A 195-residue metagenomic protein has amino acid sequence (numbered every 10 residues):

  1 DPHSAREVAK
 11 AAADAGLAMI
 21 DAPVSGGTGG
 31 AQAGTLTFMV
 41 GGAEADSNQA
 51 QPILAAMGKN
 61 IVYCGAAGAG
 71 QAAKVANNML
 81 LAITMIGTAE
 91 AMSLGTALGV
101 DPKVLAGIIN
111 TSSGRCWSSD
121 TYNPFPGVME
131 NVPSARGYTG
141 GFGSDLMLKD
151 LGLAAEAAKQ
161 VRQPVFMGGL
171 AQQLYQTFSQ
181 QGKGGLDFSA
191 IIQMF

Functional and structural regions predicted by a protein language model:
D1-N78: Rossmann-fold dinucleotide-binding core
A69-F195: Helical "substrate-binding/catalytic lid" subdomain of Rossmann-like NAD(P)-dependent dehydrogenases/reductases
